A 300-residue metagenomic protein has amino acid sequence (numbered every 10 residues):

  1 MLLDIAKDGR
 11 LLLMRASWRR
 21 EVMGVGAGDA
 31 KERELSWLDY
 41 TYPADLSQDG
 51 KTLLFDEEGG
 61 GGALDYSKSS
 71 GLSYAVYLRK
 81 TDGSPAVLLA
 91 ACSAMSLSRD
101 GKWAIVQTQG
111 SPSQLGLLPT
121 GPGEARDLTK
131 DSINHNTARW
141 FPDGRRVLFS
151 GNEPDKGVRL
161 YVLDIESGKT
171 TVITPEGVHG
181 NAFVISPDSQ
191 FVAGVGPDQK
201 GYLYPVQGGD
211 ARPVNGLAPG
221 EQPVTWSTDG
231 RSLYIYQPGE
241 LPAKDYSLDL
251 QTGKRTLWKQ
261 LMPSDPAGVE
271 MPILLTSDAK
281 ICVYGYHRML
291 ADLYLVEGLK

Functional and structural regions predicted by a protein language model:
M1, V25-Y42, S67-L72, Y77-S93 (+7 more regions): Multi-bladed beta-propeller domains
M1-M14, L38-G62, V87-Q109, K130-S150 (+4 more regions): Conserved beta-propeller blade repeats
S17-R19, G59-L64, G110-P112, E153-K156 (+3 more regions): Short glycine/acidic-enriched loop and turn motifs that connect beta-strands
E58-G71, N152, V296-G298: Short, conserved, GDST-rich strand-edge loop motifs in beta-rich repeat architectures
L160: Conserved protein kinase catalytic-loop anchor
P238, L248-Q251, Q260-L261, D278 (+1 more regions): Short, loop-centered acidic/histidine patches that primarily coordinate divalent metals
R255-L257, G285-H287, D292, E297-G298: Transmembrane-helix exit segments and adjacent C-terminal regions of multi-pass membrane proteins
